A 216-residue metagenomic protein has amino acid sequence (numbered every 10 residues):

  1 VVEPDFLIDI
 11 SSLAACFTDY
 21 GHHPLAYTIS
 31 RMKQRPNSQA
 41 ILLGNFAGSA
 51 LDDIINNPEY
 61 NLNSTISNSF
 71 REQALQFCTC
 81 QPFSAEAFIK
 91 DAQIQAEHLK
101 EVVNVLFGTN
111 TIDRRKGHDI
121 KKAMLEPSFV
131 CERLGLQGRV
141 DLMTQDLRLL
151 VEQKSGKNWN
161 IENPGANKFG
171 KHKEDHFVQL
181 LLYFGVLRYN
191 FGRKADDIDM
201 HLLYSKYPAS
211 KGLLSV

Functional and structural regions predicted by a protein language model:
V1-I41: C-terminal, charged and often intrinsically disordered regions of DNA end-processing helicases and nucleases
S30-K33, D53-N63, N190-A195: Short helix-capping/linker segments at secondary-structure and domain boundaries
S30-L42, T79, F83-Q93, K154: Generic amphipathic alpha-helical segments used as scaffolds and interaction surfaces in large, multi-domain proteins
Q39, L43, Q95, D175-Q179: Hydrophobic (often cysteine-bearing) scaffold residues that line and stabilize catalytic clefts of nucleotide/cofactor
G44-I55, F184, R188: Short, amphipathic alpha-helical segments that act as regulatory/interfacial helices in nucleotide-processing proteins
A50-L125: A non-catalytic, helix-rich entry segment at domain boundaries
H118-V216: Mg2+/Mn2+-dependent nuclease catalytic core
